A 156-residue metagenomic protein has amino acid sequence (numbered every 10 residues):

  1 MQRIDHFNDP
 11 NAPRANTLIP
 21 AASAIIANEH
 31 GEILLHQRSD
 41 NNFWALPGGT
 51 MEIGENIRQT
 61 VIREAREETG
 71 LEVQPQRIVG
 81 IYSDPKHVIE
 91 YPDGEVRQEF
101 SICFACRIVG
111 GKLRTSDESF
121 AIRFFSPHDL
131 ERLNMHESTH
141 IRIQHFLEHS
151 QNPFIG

Functional and structural regions predicted by a protein language model:
M1-S23: Acidic, metal-coordinating catalytic segment for phosphate/diphosphate chemistry, firing primarily on the Nudix
I19, S39-N41, L46, V73 (+1 more regions): Short connector loops at helix/strand junctions that flank enzyme active sites, especially segments positioning acidic
P20-A22, G31, Q98-I102, F120: Change "...and in nucleic-acid phosphodiester-cleaving endonucleases..." to "...and in nucleic-acid processing enzymes
I26, C103-R107, F124: Short, well-ordered beta-strand micro-motif
N28-E68: Conserved Nudix-box catalytic region and its N-terminal flanking loop in Nudix hydrolases and closely related
N42-F43, K112-G156: Nudix hydrolase/Nudix homology domain
E72-I81: A short coil-to-beta-strand element that immediately follows conserved catalytic motifs
S83-K112: Active-site-adjacent beta-strand/loop module that shapes the phosphate/pyrophosphate-binding cleft
